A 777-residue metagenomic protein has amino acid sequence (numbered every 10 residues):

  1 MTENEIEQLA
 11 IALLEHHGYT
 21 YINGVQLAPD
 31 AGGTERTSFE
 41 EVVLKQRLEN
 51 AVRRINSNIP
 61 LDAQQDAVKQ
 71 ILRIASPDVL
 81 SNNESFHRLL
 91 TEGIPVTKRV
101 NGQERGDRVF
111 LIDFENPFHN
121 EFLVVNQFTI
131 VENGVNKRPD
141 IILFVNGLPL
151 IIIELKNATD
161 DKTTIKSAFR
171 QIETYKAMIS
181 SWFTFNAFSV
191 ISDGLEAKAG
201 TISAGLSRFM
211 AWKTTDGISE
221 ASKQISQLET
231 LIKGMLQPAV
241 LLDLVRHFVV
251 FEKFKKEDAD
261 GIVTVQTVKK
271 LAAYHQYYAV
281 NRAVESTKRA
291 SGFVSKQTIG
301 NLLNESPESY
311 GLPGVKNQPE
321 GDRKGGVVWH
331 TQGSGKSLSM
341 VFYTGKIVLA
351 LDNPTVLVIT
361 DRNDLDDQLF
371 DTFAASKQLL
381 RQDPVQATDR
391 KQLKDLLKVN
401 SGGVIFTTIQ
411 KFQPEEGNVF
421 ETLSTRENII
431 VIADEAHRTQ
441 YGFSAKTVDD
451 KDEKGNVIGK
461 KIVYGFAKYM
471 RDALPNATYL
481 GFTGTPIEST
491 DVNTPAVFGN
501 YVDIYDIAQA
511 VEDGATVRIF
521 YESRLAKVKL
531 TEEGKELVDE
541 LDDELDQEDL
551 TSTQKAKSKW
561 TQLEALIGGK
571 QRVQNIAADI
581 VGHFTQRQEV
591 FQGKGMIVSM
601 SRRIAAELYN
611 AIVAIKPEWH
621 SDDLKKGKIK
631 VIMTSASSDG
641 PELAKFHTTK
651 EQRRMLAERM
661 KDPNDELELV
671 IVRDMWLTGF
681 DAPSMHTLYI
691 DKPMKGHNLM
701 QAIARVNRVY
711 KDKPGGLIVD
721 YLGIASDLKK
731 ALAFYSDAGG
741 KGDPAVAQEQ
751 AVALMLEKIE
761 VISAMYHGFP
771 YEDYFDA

Functional and structural regions predicted by a protein language model:
M1-T355, D364, Q368-L380, Q410 (+7 more regions): ATP-dependent helicase/translocase motor core
A374-E416: Inter-Walker segment of RecA-like/P-loop motor cores
G402-Y469, E651-A657, V672-D674: Conserved RecA-like ASCE ATPase "motif II neighborhood" in helicase/translocase motors
Y441-G534: Post-DEXD/H (motif II) to motif III coupling segment of the RecA-like Helicase ATP-binding lobe
D491-Q592, Y609-V613: Interdomain helical connector at the RecA1-RecA2 junction of SF1/SF2 helicase-like NTPases
K559-V672: Conserved C-terminal RecA-like helicase domain
L669-V672, W676-P693, N698-Q701, G716-D720: A short beta-strand element within the Helicase C-terminal
R708-A777: Long, hydrophobic alpha-helical segments
